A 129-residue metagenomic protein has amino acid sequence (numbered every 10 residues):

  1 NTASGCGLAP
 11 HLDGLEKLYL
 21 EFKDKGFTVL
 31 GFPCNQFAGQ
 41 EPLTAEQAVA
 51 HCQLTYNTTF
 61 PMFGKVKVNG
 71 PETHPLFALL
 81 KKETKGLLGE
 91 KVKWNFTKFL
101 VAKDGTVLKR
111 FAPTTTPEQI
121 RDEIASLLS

Functional and structural regions predicted by a protein language model:
T2: Hydrophobic adenine-recognition pocket in adenosine-nucleotide-binding enzymes
G5, A9-P33, C52-Y56: Conserved helix-turn-beta segment immediately C-terminal to the redox Cys motif in thioredoxin-like folds
G5-C6, C34-G39, V66-N69: Short histidine/acidic/glycine/proline-rich micro-motifs that form metal- and phosphate-coordinating active-site loops
G14-K17, L43, Q47, P75 (+2 more regions): Extracytoplasmic/secreted proteins, especially bacterial periplasmic and envelope-associated proteins
V29, P61-K65, F111: Phosphate-binding beta-loop-alpha motif at adenosine-nucleotide cofactor sites
A38-P42, R110-A112: Acceptor-substrate binding/catalytic loop of class I
L43-N95: Short, internal strand/loop/helix patches that form the active-site neighborhood or redox-interaction surface
P75-A78, K82-S129: Thiol-/selenol-based redox modules, centered on thioredoxin-like and closely related oxidoreductase domains
